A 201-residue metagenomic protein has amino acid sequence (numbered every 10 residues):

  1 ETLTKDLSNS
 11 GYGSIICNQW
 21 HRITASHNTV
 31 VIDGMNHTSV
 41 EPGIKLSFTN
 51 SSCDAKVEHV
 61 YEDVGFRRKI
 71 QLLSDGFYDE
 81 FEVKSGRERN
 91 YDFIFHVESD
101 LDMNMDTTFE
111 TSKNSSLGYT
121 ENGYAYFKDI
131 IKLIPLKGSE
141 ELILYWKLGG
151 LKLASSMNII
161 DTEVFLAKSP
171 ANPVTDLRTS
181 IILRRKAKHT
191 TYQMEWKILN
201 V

Functional and structural regions predicted by a protein language model:
E1-D6: Catalytic-core region of carbohydrate-active enzymes that cleave or remodel glycosidic bonds
S10-V201: CBM-like, beta-strand-rich accessory domains located in the C-terminal region of large, secreted polysaccharide-active
